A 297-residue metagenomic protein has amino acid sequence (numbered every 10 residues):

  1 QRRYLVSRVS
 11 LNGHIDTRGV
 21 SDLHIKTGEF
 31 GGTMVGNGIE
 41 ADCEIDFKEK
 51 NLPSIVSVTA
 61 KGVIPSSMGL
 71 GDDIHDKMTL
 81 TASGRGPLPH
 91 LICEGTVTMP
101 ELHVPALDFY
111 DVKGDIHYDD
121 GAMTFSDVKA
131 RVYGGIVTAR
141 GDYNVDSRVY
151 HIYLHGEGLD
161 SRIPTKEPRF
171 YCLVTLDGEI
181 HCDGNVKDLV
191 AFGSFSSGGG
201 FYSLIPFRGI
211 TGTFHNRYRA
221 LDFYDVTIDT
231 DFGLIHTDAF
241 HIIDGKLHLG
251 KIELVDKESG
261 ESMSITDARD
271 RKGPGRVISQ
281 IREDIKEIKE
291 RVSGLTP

Functional and structural regions predicted by a protein language model:
Q1-Y224, G233-P297: Membrane-proximal interfacial segments on either side of biological membranes
V226-I228: Active-site/pore-lining binding-face segments in mid-to-C-terminal subdomains
